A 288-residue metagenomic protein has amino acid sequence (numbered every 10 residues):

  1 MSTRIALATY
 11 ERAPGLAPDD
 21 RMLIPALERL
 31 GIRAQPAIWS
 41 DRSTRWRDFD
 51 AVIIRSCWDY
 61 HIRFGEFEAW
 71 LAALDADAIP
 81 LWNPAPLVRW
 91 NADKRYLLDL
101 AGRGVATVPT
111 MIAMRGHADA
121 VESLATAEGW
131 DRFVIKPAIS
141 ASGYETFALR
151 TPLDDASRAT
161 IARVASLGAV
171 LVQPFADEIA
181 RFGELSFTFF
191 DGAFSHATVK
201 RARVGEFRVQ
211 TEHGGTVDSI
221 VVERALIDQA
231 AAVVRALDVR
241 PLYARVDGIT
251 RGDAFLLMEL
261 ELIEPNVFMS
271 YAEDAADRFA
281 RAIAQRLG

Functional and structural regions predicted by a protein language model:
M1-W82, L87, R95, D119 (+1 more regions): ATP-binding N-terminal substructure of ATP-dependent carboxylate-amine bond-forming enzymes
S2-T9, G15, L71-A76, A85-F182 (+2 more regions): Active-site nucleotide/adenylate-binding loops and adjacent lid/helix of ATP-dependent enzymes
I32, V105-A106, G129, L237-L242: Short secondary-structure junctions
F49-I54, S186-F189, A254-P265: A short beta-strand motif that forms the metal-chelation/ATP-contact edge of phosphoryl-transfer active sites
W58, G143, R203-V204, E261-Y271: Glycine-rich phosphate/pyrophosphate-binding beta-alpha loops
F133, T188, S195-H196, A244 (+1 more regions): Protein kinase-like catalytic core scaffold
Y144-V234, D238, I249: Phosphate-binding site of ATP-dependent enzymes
R224-G288: ATP-dependent carboxylate activation and anion-phosphoryl transfer catalytic cores that bind Mg-ATP to form
